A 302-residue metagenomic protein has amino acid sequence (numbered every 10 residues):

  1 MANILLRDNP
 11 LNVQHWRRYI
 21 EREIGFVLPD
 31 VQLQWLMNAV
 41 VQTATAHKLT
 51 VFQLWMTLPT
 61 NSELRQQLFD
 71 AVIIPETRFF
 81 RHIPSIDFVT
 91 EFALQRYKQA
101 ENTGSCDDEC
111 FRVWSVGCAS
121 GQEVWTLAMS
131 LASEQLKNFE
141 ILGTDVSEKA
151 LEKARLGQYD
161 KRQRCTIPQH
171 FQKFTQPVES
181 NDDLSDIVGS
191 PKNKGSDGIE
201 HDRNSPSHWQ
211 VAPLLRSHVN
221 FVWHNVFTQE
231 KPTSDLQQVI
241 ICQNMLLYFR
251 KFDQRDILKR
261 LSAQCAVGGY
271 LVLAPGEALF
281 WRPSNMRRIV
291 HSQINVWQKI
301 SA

Functional and structural regions predicted by a protein language model:
A2-W114: Conserved AdoMet
D108-G121, L142: Conserved class I S-adenosyl-L-methionine
S120-Q135: Conserved SAM-binding loop of SAM-dependent methyltransferases across substrates and taxa, primarily the Class I
F139-I241, M245, F249, D253 (+1 more regions): Extended basic-aromatic, gly/pro-enriched interface segments that bind polyanionic ligands
V239, F280-A302: Core SAM-dependent methyltransferase catalytic element
R255-V267: A short glycine-rich, Lys/Arg-flanked "PGG" loop and its adjoining helix->strand segment in the class I
V267-P275: Conserved beta-strand signature within the Rossmann-like core of class I S-adenosyl-L-methionine
